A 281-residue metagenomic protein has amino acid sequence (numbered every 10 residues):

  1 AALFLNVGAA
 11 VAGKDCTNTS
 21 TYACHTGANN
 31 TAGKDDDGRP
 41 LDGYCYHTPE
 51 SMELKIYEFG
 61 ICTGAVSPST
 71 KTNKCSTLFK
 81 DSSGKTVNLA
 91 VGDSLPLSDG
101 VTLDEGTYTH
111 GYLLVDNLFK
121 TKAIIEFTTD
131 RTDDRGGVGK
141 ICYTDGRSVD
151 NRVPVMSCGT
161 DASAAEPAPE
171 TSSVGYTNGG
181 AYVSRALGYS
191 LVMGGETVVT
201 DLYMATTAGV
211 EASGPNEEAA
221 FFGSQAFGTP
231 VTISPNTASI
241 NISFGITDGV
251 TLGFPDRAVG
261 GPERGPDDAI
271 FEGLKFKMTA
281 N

Functional and structural regions predicted by a protein language model:
A1-N6: Bacterial N-terminal signal peptides
V11-N281: A short, solvent-exposed, low-complexity linear motif enriched for acidic/polar residues with Pro/Gly/Ser/Thr
